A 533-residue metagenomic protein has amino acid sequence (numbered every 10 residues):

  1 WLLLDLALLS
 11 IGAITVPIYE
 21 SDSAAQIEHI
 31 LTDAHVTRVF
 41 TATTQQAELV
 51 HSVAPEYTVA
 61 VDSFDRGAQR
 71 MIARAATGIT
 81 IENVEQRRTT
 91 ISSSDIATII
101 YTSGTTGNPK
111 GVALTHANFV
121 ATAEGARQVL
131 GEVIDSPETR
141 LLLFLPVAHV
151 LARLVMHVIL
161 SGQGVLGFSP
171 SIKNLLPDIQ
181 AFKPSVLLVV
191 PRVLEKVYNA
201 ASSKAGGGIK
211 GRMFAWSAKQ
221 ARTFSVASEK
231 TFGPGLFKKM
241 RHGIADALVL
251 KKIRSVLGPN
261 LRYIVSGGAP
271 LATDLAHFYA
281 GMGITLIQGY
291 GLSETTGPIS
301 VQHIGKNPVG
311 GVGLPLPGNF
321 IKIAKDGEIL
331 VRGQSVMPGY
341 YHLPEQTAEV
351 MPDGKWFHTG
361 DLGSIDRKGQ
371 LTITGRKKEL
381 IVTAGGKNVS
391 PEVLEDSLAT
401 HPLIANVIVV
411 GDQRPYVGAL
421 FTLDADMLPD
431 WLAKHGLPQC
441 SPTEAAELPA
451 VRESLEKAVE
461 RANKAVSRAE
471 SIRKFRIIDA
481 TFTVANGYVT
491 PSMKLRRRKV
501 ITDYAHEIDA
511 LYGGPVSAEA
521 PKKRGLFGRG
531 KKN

Functional and structural regions predicted by a protein language model:
W1-D5, L9-F40, G111-A113, Q163-S171 (+2 more regions): Short beta-strand->loop structural element characteristic of the AMP-binding/adenylate-forming
S10-R74, I79-I81, S454, R461: Structural core segment of the AMP-binding/adenylate-forming
Q45-S93, A201-K252: ANL superfamily adenylate-forming
I79-Y101, N108, I134-R140: Conserved pre-ATP/AMP-binding loop-to-beta segment of ANL
A97-A123: Conserved AMP-binding A3 loop
V120-R140, V147-L250, N260: Conserved AMP-binding/adenylation subdomain of ANL enzymes
P315-T383, T400: Conserved ATP-binding/catalytic segment of the ANL
N406-V409, P415, E456-K532: Conserved C-terminal "lid"/linker of ANL adenylate-forming enzymes
